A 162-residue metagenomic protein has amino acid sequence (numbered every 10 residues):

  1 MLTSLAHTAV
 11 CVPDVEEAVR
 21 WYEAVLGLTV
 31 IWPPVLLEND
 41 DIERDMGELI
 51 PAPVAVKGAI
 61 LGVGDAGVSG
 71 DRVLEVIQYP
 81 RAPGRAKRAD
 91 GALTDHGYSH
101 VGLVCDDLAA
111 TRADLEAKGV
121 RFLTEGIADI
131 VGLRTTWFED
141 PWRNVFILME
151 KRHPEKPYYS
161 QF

Functional and structural regions predicted by a protein language model:
T3-H7, H96-H100: Short, solvent-exposed beta-strand edge segments and adjacent coil->beta transition regions
V10, P33, I60, L74 (+2 more regions): Vicinal oxygen chelate
C11-G70, A117, W137: Core segments of cupin and vicinal oxygen chelate
P34, Q78-P80: Short, small-residue-rich loop/turn micro-motifs
N39-D45, G84, T124, A128: A cross-kingdom feature marking solvent-exposed beta-strand/loop segments within repeated, beta-rich binding/scaffold
G67, A82-P83, P154: Active-site/binding-pocket entry motifs
G67, V76-I77: Unchanged
